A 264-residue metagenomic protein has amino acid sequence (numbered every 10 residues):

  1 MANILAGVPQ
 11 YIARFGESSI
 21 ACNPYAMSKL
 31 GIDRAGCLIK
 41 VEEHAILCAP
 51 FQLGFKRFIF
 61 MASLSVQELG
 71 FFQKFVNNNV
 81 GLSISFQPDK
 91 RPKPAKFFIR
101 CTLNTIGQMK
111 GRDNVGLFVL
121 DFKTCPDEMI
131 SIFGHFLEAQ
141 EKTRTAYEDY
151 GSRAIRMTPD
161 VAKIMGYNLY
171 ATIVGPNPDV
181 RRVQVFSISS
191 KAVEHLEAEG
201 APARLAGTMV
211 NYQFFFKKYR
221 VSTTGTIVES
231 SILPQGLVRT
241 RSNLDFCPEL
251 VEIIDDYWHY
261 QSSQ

Functional and structural regions predicted by a protein language model:
M1-Q264: Structured alpha-helical
